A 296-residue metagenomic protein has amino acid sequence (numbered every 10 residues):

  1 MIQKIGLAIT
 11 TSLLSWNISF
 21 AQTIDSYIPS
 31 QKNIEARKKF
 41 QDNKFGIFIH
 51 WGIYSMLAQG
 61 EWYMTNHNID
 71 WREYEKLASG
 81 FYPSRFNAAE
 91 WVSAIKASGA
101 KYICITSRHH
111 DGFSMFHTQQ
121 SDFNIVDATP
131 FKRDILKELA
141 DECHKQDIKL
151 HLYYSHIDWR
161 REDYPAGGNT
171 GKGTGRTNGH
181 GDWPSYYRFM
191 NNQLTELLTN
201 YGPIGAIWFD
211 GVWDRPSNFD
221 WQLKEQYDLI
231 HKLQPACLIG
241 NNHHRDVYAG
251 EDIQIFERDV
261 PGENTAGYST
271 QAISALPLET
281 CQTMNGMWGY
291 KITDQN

Functional and structural regions predicted by a protein language model:
M1-Q22: Bacterial Sec-dependent N-terminal signal peptides
Q22-N296: Mature catalytic domains of secreted/periplasmic carbohydrate-active enzymes
